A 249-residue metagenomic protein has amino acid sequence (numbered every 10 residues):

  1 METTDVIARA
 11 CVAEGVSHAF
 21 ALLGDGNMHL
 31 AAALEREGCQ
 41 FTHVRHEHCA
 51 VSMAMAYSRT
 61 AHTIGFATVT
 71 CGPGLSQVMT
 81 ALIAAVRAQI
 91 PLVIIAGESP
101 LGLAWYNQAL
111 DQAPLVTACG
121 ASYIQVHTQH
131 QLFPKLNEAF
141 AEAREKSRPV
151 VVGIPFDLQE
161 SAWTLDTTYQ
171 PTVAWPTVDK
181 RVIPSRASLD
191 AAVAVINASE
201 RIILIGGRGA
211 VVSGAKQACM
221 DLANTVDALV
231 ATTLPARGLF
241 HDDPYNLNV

Functional and structural regions predicted by a protein language model:
M1-V249: N-terminal alpha/beta PP-like core and its mobile active-site loop of ThDP/TPP-dependent enzymes
